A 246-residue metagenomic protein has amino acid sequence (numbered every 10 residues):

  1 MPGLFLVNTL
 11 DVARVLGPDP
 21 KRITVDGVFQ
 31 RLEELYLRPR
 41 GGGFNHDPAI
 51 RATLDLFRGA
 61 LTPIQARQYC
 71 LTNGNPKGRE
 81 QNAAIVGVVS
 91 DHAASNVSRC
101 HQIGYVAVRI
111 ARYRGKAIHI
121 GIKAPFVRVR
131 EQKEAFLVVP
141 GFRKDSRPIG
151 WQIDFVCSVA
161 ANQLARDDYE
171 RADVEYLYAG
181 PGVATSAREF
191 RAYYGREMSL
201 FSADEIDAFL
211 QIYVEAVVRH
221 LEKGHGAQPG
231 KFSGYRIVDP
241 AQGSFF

Functional and structural regions predicted by a protein language model:
M1-A84: A structured, charge-rich N-terminal accessory region that forms the first stable segment of a protein and links
M1-V28, G104-A107, A111-R114, S233-F246: Intrinsically disordered, low-complexity acidic regions enriched in Pro/Ser/Thr
T24-L32, D47-P48, L61-N73, S98-V106 (+2 more regions): Short glycine-rich, low-complexity/disordered patches
L35, P39-R40, N75-R79, R112-A117 (+2 more regions): Short, charged/polar micro-motifs that form catalytic or ligand-binding hotspots
T72-A107: Acidic-basic catalytic patches of nuclease active cores, encompassing PD-(D/E)XK and other metal-cofactor nuclease
C100-E131: Active-site metal-binding core of divalent-cation-utilizing nuclease and nuclease-like domains
H119-I120, V129-R196: Nucleic-acid nuclease catalytic cores
Q163-F246: Metal-dependent nuclease catalytic regions and adjoining charged, substrate-binding loops involved in nucleic-acid end
